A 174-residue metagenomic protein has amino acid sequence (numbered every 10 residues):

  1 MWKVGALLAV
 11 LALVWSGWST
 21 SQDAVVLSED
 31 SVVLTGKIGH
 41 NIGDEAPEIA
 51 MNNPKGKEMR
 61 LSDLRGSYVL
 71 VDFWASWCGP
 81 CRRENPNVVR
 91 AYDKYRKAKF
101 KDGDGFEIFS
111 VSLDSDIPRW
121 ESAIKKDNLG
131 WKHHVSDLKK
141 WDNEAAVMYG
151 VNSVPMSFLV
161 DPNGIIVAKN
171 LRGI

Functional and structural regions predicted by a protein language model:
G5-A12: Sec-dependent N-terminal signal peptides
V14-E48, S62-S67, K97, P118 (+1 more regions): N-proximal helix/coil linker or "cap" segments that precede and/or mark the start of modular domains
I49, S153-K169: A short, hydrophobic beta-strand/beta-hairpin element that forms part of a small beta-sheet core
N52, F109, D114, E121-M156: Short, internal strand/loop/helix patches that form the active-site neighborhood or redox-interaction surface
M59-R60, V167: Generic structural signal for well-ordered beta-strand positions
R65-G66, F73-K94: Conserved redox-active cysteine motifs that mediate thiol-disulfide chemistry, especially di-cysteine Cys-X(1-2)-Cys
Y68-V69, F106, P155: Alpha/beta-hydrolase fold active-site loops
G173-I174: A short acidic/small-residue loop/turn micro-motif
